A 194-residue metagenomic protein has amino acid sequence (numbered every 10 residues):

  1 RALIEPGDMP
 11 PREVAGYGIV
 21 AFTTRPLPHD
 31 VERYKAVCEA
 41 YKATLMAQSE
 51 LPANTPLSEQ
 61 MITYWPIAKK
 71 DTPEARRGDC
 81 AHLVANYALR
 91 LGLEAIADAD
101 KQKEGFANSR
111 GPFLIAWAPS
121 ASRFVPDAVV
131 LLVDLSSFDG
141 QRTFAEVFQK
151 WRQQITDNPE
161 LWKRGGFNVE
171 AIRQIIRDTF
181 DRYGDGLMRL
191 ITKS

Functional and structural regions predicted by a protein language model:
R1-A15, E146-A171: N-terminal leader/targeting and pre-domain segments
R1-L83: Local sequence-structure signature of Cys/Sec-based thiol-disulfide redox active-site neighborhoods
V14-Y17, L27-D30, S120-D127, L161-K163: Long, low-complexity regulatory tails in eukaryotic proteins
A53-N108, G140-T143, V147: Conserved GTPase G-domain substructure that encodes guanine base recognition and part of the catalytic core, centered
E94, A145-R152, R173, R177 (+1 more regions): Generic detector of well-ordered alpha-helical segments enriched in charged/polar residues, highlighting helical
Q102-V130: A short, hydrophobic beta-strand/beta-hairpin element that forms part of a small beta-sheet core
D127-D157: Compact beta-sheet-dominated globular domain cores
F167-S194: Membrane-inserting effector segments that mediate pore formation, membrane fusion, or transient membrane insertion
